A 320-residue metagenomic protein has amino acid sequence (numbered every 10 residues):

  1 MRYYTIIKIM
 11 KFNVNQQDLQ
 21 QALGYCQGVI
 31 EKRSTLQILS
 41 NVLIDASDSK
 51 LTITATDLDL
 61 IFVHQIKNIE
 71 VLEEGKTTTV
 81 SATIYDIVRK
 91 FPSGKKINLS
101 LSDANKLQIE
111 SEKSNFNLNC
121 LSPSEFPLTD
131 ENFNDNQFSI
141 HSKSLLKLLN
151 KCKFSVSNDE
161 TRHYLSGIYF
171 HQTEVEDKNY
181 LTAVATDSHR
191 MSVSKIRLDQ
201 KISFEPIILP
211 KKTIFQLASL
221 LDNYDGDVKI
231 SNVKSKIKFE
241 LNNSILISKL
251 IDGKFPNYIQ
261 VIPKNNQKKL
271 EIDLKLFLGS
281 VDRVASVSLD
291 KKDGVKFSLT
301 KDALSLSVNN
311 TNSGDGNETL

Functional and structural regions predicted by a protein language model:
M1-L320: Structural preference for solvent-exposed beta-strand-turn elements and adjacent flexible terminal/loop segments within
